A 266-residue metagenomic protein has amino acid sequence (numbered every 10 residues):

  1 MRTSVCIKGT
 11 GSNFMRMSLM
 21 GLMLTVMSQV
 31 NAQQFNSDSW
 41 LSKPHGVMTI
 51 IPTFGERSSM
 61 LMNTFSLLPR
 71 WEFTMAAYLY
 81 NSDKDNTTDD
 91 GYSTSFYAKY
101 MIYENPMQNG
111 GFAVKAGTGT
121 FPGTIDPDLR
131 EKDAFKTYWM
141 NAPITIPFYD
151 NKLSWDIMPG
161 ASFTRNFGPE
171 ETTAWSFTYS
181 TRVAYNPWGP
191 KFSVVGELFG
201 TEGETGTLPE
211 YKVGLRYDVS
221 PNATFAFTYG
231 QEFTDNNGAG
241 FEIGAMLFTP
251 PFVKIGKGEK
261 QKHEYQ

Functional and structural regions predicted by a protein language model:
M1-N36, F252-Q266: Cleavable N-terminal export/targeting peptides
A32-P169, A174-T228, E232-Q266: Transmembrane beta-barrel domains of Gram-negative outer membranes and organellar outer membranes
